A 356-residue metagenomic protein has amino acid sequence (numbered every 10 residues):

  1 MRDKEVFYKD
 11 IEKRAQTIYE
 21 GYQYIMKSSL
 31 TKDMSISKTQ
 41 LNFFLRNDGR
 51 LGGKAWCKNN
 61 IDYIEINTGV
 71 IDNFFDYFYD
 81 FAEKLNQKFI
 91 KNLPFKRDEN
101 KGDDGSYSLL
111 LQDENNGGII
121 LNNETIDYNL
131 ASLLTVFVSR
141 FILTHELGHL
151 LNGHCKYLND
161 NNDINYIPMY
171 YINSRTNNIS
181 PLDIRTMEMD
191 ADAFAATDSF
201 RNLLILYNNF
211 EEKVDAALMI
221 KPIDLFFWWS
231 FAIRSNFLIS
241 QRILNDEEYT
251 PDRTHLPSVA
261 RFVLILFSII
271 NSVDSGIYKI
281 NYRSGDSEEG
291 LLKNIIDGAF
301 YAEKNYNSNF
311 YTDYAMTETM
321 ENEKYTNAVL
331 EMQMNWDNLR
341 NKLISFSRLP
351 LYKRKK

Functional and structural regions predicted by a protein language model:
M1-F141, L151-K156: Peri-catalytic and regulatory segments of divalent metal-dependent proteins
F78, N159-D160, L203, Y207: Short linear functional motifs in flexible/disordered or boundary regions
D127-S139, N178-M187, D215-S230: Glycine-rich, flexible loop segments associated with nucleotide phosphate handling
L143-N152, D190, F194: Active-site His/Glu-centered metal-binding helix of metallohydrolases
L147-Y157, S235-L244: Extended, well-ordered alpha-helical segments in internal regulatory regions
N152-M189: Post-HEXXH active-site segment of zinc metalloproteases
I184, A196-K356: Long, well-structured alpha-helical subdomains associated with metal-dependent extracellular/ecto-lumenal hydrolases
